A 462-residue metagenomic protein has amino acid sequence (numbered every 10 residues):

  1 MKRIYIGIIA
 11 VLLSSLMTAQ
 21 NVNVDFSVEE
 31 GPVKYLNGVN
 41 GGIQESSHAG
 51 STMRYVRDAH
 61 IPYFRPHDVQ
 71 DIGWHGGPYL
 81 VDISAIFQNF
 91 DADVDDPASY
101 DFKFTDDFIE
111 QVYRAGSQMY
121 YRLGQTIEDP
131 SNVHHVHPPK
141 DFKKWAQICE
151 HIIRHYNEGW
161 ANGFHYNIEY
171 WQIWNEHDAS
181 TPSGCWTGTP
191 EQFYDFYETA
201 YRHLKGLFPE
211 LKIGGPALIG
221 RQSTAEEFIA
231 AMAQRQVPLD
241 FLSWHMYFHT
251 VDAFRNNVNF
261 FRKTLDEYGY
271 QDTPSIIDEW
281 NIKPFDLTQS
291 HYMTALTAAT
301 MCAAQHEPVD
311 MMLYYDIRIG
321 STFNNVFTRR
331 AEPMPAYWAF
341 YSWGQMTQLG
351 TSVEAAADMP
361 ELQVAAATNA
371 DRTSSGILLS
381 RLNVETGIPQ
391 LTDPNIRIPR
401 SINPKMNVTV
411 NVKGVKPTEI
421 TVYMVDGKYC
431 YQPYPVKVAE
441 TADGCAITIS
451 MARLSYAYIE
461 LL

Functional and structural regions predicted by a protein language model:
S14-L16: N-terminal signal peptide c-region/cleavage motif recognized by signal peptidases
A19-Y55, A59-I61: Mature N-terminal, pre-catalytic/accessory segment of carbohydrate-active enzymes
V39, V112, I152, W171 (+9 more regions): Conserved, mostly hydrophobic/aromatic
Q44-V56, H155, Q222-A233, Y292-M301: Short, acidic/polar
A59-D252: Substrate-binding cleft and catalytic face of glycoside hydrolase catalytic domains, especially the flexible beta-alpha
F241, M246-S321, T328-L349, I402-P404 (+1 more regions): Catalytic-core region of carbohydrate-active enzymes that cleave or remodel glycosidic bonds
D358-K416, L454-E460: Carbohydrate-binding surface patches
A439-L462: C-terminal beta-strand-rich structural cap/linker in extracellular carbohydrate-active enzymes
